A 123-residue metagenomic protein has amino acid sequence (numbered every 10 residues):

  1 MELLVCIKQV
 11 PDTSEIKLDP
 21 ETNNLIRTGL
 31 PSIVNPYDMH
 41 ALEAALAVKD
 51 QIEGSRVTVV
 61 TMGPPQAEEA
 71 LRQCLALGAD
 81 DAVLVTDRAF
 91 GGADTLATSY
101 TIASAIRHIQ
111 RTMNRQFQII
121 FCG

Functional and structural regions predicted by a protein language model:
M1-G123: N-terminal glycine-rich FAD/FM-binding segment characteristic of electron-transfer flavoproteins
